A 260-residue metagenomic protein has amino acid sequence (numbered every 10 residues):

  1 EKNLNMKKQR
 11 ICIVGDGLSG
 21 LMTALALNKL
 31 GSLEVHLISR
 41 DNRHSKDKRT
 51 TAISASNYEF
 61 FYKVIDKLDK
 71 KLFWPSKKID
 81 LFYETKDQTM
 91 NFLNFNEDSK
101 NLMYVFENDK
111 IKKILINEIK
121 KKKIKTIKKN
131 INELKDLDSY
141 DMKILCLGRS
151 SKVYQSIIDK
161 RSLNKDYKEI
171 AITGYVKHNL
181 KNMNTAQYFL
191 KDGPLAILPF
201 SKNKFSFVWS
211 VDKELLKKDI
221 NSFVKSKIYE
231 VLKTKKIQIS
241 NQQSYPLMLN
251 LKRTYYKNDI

Functional and structural regions predicted by a protein language model:
E1-N5: Short, Lys/Arg-enriched N-terminal segments with co-localized hydrophobic residues within the first ~10-30 amino acids
M6-S19: Beta1/beta-strand and adjacent pyrophosphate-binding region of the FAD-binding site in flavoprotein oxidoreductases
C12-V14, A26-R49: Glycine-rich FAD pyrophosphate-binding loop
S19, R43, S150: Conserved Rossmann-like nucleotide-cofactor binding loop
R49-K71: N-terminal glycine-rich dinucleotide-binding loop that anchors FAD/FMN and/or NAD(P) in oxidoreductases
E59, K63, W74-I172: Conserved N-terminal helical subregion
R149-S244: Conserved FAD-binding catalytic core of PHBH/FMO-like flavoproteins
Y245-I260: FAD-binding beta-loop-beta segment adjacent to the flavin cofactor pocket
